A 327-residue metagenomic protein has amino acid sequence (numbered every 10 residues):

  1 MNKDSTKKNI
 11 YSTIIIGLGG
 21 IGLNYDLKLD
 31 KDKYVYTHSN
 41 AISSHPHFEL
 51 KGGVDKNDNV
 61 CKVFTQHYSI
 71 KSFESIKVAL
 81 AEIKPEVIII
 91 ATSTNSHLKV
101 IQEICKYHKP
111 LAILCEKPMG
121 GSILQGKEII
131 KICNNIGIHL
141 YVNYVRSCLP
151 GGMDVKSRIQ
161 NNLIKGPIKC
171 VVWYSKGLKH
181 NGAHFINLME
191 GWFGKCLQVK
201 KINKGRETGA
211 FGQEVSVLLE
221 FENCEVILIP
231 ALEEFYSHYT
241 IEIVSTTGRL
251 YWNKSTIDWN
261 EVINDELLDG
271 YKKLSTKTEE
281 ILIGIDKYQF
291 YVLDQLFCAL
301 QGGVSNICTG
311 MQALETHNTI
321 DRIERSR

Functional and structural regions predicted by a protein language model:
M1-H67, E190: N-terminal Rossmann-like dinucleotide-binding module
M1-I10, I16, V54, V87-T92 (+1 more regions): C-terminal helix-rich "cap/oligomerization" subdomain common to oxidoreductases
G22, M119-G120, V145-R146, Y174-K179 (+1 more regions): Short histidine/acidic/glycine/proline-rich micro-motifs that form metal- and phosphate-coordinating active-site loops
K71-I83: Short acidic low-complexity segments
E86-T94, L98-S147: Beta-strand-loop-alpha-helix segment that lines the small-molecule cofactor/substrate pocket of alpha/beta enzymes
P150-K169: Rossmann-like NAD(P)H-binding beta-loop-alpha module
G166-E242, M311-L314: Rossmann-like dinucleotide-binding domain that binds NAD(P)(H)
T208-A210, N223-V292, T309-M311: NAD(P)-dinucleotide binding in Rossmann-like oxidoreductases
